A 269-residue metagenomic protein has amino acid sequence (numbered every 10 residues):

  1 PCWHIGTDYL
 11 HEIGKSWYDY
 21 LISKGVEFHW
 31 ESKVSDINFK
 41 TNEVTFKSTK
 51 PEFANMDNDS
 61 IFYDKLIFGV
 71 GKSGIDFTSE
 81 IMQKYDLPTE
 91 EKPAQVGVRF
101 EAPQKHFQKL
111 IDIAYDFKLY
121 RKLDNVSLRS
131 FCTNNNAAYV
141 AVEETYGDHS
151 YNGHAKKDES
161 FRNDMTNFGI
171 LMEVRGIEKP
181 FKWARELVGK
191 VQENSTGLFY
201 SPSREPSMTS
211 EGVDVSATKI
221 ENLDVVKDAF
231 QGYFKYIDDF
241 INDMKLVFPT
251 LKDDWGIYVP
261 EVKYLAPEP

Functional and structural regions predicted by a protein language model:
P1-P269: Residues forming the flavin
